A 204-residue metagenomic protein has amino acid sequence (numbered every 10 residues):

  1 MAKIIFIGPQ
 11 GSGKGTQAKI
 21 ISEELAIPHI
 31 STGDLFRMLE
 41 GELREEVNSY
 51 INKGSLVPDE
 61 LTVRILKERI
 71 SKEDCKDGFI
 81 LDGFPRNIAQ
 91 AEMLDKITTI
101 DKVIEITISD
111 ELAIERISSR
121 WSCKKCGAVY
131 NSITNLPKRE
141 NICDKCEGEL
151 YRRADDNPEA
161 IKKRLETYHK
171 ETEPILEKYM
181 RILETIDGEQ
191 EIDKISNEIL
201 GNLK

Functional and structural regions predicted by a protein language model:
F6: Hydrophobic anchor at the beta1->P-loop junction of P-loop NTPases
Q10: The conserved Walker
K14: Conserved lysine of the Walker
E24, P28-T99, S122-A128, R153 (+1 more regions): ATP-dependent small-molecule kinase phosphotransfer cores that center on conserved nucleotide phosphate-binding segments
D82, T98-R120, N135-I142: Conserved phosphate-donor/acceptor-positioning beta-strand/loop module used by diverse small-molecule
C126, C146-E147: Short Cys/His-rich metal-coordination motifs, predominantly Zn2+-binding knuckles/fingers
E149-K204: NTP-dependent small-molecule kinase module
